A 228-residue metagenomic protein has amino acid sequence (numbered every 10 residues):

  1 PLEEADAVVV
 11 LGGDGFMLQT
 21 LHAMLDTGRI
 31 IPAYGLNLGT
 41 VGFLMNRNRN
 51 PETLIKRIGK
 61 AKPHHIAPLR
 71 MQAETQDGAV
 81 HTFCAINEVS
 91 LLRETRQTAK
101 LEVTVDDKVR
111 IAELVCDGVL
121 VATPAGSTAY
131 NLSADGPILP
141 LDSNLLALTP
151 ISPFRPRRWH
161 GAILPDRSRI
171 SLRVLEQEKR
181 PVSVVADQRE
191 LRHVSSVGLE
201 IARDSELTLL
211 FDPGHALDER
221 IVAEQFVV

Functional and structural regions predicted by a protein language model:
P1-A5: Short acidic low-complexity segments
G13-F16, G39, A125-T128: Short glycine-rich anion-binding loops that position phosphate/pyrophosphate groups of nucleotides and phosphorylated
L18-D26, N131-D135: Short Gly/Thr/Asp-enriched flexible loops that form oxyanion-binding sites at enzyme active sites
G28-P32: A short helix->loop->beta-strand "cap" motif at the edges of active sites that frequently abuts
G39-G118: Catalytic core of DAGKc-family lipid kinases
F83, L91-L92, R96, D106-R110 (+1 more regions): ATP/nucleoside-binding phosphotransfer catalytic cores, i.e., glycine-rich phosphate-binding loops
E113-R157: Gly/Ser/Thr-rich active-site loops/lids in small-molecule metabolic enzymes that frequently grip phosphoryl groups
